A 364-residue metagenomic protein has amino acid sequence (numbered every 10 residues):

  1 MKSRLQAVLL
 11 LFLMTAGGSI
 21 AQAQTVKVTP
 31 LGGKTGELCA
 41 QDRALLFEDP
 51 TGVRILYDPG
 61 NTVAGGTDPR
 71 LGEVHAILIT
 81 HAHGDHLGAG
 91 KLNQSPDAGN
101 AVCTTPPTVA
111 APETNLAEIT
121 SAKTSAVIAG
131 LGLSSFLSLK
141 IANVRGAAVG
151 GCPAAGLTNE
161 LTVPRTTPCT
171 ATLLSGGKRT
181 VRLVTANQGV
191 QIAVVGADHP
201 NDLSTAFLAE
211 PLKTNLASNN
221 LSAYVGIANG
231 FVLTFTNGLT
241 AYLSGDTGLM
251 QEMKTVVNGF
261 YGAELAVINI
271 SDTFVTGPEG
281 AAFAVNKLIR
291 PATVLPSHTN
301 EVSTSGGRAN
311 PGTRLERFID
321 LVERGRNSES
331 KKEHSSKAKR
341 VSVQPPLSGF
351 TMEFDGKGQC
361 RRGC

Functional and structural regions predicted by a protein language model:
M1-R4: N-terminal secretory signal peptides that target proteins for export/translocation
A7-G18: Bacterial N-terminal signal peptides
A23-G72, C152-N258, S348-C364: Core dinuclear metal-dependent hydrolase active-site scaffold
V26, T51-V53, E73-V74, K123-A126 (+5 more regions): Loop/turn elements at helix/coil->beta-strand transitions in domains of secreted/extracellular proteins
P30, R54-D58, A76-I79, A126-G130 (+6 more regions): Structural recognition of the beta-strand scaffold that forms the well-ordered cores of secreted hydrolase catalytic
G36-Q41, V63-A64, H83-G88, I128 (+6 more regions): Active-site environment of divalent metal-dependent phosphoester hydrolases
G52-L56, G60-A129, S134-L137, N258-S271: Active-site metal-binding motif and surrounding structural segment of the metallo-beta-lactamase
A111-I128, G132-N187, G259, A282-C364: Binuclear metal-ion centers of metallo-dependent hydrolases, dominated by the metallo-beta-lactamase
